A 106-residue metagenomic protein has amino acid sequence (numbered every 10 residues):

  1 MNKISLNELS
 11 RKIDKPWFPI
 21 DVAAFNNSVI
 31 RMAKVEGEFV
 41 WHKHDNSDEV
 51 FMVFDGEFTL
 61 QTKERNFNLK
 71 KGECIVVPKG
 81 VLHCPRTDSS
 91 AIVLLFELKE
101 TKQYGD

Functional and structural regions predicted by a protein language model:
M1-R31: A short, N-terminal "cap"/entry segment at the start of jelly-roll beta-barrel domains of the cupin/DSBH fold
N26, F54-D55, K70-K71, S89 (+1 more regions): A cytosolic small-molecule/anion-sensing beta-strand core signal
V29, E38, E57-T59, N66 (+2 more regions): Structural motif
V29-D45: Conserved short histidine dyad/triad with adjacent acidic residue
N46-D48, M52-T59, K63-E64: Glycine- and acidic-residue-biased ligand/ion/polar-headgroup-sensing regions
K63-K79: Short acidic-glycine-tyrosine-enriched beta hairpin
K79-D106: Ligand-binding loop in jelly-roll beta-barrel domains
